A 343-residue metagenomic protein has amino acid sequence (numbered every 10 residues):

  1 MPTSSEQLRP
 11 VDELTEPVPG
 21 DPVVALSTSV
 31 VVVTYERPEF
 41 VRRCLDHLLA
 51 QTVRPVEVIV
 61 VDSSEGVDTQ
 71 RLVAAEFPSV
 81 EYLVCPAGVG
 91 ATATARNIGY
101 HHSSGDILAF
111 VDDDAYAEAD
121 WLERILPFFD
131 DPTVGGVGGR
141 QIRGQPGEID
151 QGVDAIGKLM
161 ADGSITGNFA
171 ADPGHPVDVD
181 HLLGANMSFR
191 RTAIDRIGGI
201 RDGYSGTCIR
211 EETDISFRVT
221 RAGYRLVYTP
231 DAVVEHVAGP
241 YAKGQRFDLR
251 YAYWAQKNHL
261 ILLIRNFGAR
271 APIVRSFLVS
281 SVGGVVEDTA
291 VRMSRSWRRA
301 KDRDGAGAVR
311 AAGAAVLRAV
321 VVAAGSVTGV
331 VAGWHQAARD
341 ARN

Functional and structural regions predicted by a protein language model:
M1-A50: N-proximal low-complexity "stem/linker" segments adjacent to membrane-targeting elements
H47, R54, V60-R71, A115-Y116: A conserved acidic beta->alpha catalytic loop
C85-S103, V177: Glycine-rich, basic loop-to-helix element that forms the pyrophosphate-binding segment of sugar-nucleotide handling
L108: Short aromatic/hydrophobic "clamp" motif used to bind/position activated sugar donors
D120-A155: Conserved donor NDP-sugar-binding/catalytic core segment of glycosyltransferases
G139, G157-V179: Short, flexible, basic/aromatic active-site loop/helix in glycosyltransferases
H181, N186-F189, A193-G198, G203-V233: A short, conserved alpha-helix in the catalytic core of glycosyltransferases
W254, R270-N343: Non-catalytic, C-terminal membrane-associated alpha-helical segments of glycosyltransferases
